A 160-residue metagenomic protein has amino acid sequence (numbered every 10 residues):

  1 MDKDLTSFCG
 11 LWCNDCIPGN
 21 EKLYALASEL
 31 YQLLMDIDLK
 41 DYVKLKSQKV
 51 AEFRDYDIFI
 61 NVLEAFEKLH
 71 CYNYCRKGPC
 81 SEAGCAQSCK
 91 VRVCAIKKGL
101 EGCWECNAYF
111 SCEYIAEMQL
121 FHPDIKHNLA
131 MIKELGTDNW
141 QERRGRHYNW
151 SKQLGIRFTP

Functional and structural regions predicted by a protein language model:
M1-P160: Cysteine-centered metal-binding/redox modules
